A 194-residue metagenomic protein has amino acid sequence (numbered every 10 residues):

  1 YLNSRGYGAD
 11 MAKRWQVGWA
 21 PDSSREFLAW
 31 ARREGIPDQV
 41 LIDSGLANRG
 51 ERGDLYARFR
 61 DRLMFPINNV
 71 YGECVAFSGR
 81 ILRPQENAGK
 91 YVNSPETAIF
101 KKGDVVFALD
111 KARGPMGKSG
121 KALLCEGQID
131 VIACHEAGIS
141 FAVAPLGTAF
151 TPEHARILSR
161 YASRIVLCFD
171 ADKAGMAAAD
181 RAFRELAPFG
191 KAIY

Functional and structural regions predicted by a protein language model:
Y1-K13: Non-catalytic interaction/clamp surfaces of large macromolecular machines
Y1-S4, G18, S44: Short acidic/histidine-centered micro-motifs embedded in hydrophobic/aromatic stretches that mark compact functional
Y7, I139, S163, G190-K191: Short phosphate-binding/catalytic loops that engage adenosine nucleotides
A12-R14, W19-A20: Terminal amphipathic helices with adjacent charged low-complexity linkers/tails
Q16, T148-A149, D172: Conserved beta-strand edge residues that scaffold enzyme active sites
P21-Y161, I165, A178-A179: Phosphate-handling DNA/RNA-contact segment within nucleic-acid enzymes
I165, A171-Y194: Phosphate/diphosphate-binding loops
